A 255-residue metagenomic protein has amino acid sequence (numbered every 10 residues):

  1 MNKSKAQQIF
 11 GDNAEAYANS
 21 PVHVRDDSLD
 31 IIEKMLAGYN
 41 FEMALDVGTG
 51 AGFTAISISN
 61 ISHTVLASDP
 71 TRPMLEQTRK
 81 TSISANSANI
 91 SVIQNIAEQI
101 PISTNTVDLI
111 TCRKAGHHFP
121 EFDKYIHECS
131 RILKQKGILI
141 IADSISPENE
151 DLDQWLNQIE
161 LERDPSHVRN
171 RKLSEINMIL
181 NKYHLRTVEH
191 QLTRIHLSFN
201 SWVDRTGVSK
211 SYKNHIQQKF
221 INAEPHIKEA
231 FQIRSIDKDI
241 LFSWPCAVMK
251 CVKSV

Functional and structural regions predicted by a protein language model:
M1-Y39, F53-S57, M74-Q77, S201-V203 (+1 more regions): Conserved class I S-adenosyl-L-methionine
L45-Q99: Class I SAM-dependent methyltransferase SAM/SAH-binding core
T111: A conserved beta-strand element that flanks and buttresses the S-adenosyl-L-methionine
K114-A115: Short catalytic micro-motifs in class I SAM-dependent methyltransferases
D123-I138: A short glycine-rich, Lys/Arg-flanked "PGG" loop and its adjoining helix->strand segment in the class I
I140-E162: Conserved class I S-adenosyl-L-methionine
R169-H184: Short alpha-helix
V188-V255: Conserved Class I S-adenosyl-L-methionine
